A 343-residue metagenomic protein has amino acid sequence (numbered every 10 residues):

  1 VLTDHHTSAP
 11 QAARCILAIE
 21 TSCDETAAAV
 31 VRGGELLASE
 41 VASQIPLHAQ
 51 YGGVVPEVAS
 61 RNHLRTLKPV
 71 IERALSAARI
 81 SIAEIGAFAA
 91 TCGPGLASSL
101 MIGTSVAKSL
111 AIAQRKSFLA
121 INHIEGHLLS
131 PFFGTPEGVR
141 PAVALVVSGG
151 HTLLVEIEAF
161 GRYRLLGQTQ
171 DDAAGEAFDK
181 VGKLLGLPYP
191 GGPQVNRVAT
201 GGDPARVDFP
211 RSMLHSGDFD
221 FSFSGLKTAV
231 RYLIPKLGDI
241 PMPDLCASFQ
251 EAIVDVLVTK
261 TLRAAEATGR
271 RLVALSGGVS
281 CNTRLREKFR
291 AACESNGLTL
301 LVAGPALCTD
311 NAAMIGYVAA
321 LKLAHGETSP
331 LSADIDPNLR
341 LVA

Functional and structural regions predicted by a protein language model:
L2-R14, I121-V143, V318: Conserved phosphate-binding catalytic cores of ATP/NTP-utilizing and phosphoryl-transfer enzymes
A13-P94, H123, H127: N-terminal beta-alpha supersecondary unit
E25-V31, A144-V146, T152-E156: Short beta-strand scaffold segments in enzyme catalytic cores
E84-T135: Glycine-rich phosphate-binding loop and adjoining helix at the ATP-binding site of ATP-dependent phosphoryl-transfer
A120-I121, F289-I315: Conserved phosphate-binding/catalytic loops in two-lobed NTP-binding clefts
N122, P136, E158-D203, K227-A229 (+1 more regions): Glycine-rich phosphate-binding loop plus the immediately following alpha-helix
L129, A303-L341: Glycine-rich phosphate-binding/hydrolytic loop that grips phosphoryl groups
R197-V273, N282-N296, L323, A343: A contiguous, well-structured pocket-lining segment that forms one wall/lid of small-molecule binding clefts in soluble
